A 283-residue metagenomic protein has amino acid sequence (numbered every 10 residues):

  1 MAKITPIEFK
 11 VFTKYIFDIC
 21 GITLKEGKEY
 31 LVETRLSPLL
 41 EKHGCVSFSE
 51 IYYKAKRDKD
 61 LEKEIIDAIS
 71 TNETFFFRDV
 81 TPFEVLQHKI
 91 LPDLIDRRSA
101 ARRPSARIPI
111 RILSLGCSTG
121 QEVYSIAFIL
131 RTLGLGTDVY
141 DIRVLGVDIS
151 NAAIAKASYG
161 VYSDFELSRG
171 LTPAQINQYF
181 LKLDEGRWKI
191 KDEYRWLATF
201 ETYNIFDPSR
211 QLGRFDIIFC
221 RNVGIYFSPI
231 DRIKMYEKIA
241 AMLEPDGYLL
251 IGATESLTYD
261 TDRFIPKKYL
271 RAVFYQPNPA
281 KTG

Functional and structural regions predicted by a protein language model:
M1-L113: Conserved AdoMet
L86, I218, L243: Residue-level signal for inorganic ion chemistry
P109-G120, L145: Conserved class I S-adenosyl-L-methionine
L115, L135-F219, V223-F227, D231 (+1 more regions): Extended basic-aromatic, gly/pro-enriched interface segments that bind polyanionic ligands
T119-T137: Conserved SAM-binding loop of SAM-dependent methyltransferases across substrates and taxa, primarily the Class I
I233-P245: A short glycine-rich, Lys/Arg-flanked "PGG" loop and its adjoining helix->strand segment in the class I
D246-A253: Conserved beta-strand signature within the Rossmann-like core of class I S-adenosyl-L-methionine
T258-G283: Core SAM-dependent methyltransferase catalytic element
